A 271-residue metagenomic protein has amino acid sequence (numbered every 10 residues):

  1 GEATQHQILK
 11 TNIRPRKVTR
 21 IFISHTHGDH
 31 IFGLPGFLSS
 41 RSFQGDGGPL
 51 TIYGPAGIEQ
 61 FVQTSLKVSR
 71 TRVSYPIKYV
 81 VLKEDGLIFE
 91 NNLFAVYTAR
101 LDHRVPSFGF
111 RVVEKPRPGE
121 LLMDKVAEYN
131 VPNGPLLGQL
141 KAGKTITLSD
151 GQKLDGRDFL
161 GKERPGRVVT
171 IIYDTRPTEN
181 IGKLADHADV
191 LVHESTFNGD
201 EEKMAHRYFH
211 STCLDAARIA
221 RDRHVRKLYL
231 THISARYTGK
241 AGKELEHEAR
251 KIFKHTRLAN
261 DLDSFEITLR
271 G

Functional and structural regions predicted by a protein language model:
E2-Y53, V81: Active-site metal-binding motif and surrounding structural segment of the metallo-beta-lactamase
I8, L34-F37, V62-S65, I181 (+1 more regions): Hydrophobic packing residues within well-ordered alpha-helices of enzyme cores
T19-T26, G54-P55, T170-T175, V192-E194 (+2 more regions): Active-site neighborhood of phospho(di)ester-bond hydrolases with catalytic His/Asp-centered motifs
D46-K83, R236: Active-site neighborhood of divalent metal-dependent phosphoester bond hydrolases
I77-Y79, V96, T256-L258: Generic structural signal for residues in well-ordered beta-strands
D85, T178-G271: Binuclear metal-ion centers of metallo-dependent hydrolases, dominated by the metallo-beta-lactamase
F89-T98, L269-G271: Short, surface-exposed amphipathic charged segments that create phosphate/polyanion-binding patches used for binding
L93-I171, T175-L184, V190-V192: Active-site-proximal loop/helix segment associated with metal-binding centers of metalloenzymes
